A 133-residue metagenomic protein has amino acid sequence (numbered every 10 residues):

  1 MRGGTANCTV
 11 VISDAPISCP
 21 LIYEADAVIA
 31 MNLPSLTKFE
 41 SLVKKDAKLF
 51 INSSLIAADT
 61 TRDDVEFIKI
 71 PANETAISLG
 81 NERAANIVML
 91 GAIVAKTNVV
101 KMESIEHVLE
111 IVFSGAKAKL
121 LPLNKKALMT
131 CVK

Functional and structural regions predicted by a protein language model:
M1-K133: Active-site cofactor/cluster-binding pocket
